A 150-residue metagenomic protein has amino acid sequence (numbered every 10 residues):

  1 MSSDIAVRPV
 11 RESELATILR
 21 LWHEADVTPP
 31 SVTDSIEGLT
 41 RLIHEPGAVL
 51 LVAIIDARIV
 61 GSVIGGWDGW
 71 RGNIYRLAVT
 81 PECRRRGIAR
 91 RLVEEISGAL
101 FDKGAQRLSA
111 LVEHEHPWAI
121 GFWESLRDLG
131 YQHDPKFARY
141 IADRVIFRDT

Functional and structural regions predicted by a protein language model:
M1-S3: Basic/polar N-terminal segments that are highly enriched at the extreme N-terminus, encompassing both cleavable
I5, P9-R76, T80, V93-E95 (+6 more regions): Acetyl-CoA-dependent GNAT
V27, I88, A105, Y131: Short phosphate-binding/catalytic loops that engage adenosine nucleotides
L77-R84, V112-E113: A short, internal acetyl-CoA/4′-phosphopantetheine-binding micro-motif in the GNAT/acyltransferase core
R85-G98, E124-S125: Conserved acetyl-CoA-binding loop-helix of GNAT-fold acetyltransferases
L100-V112: Conserved GNAT acetyl-CoA-binding A-motif
A110-I120, I141: Conserved beta-strand-loop-alpha-helix junction that forms the acyl-donor binding cleft
E124-P135: Conserved acetyl-CoA-binding loop of GNAT-fold acetyltransferases
